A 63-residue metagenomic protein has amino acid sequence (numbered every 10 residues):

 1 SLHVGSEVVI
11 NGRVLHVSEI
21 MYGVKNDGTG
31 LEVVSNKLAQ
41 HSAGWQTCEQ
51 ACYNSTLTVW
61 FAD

Functional and structural regions predicted by a protein language model:
S1-D63: Extracytoplasmic/periplasmic soluble domains downstream of a signal peptide or transmembrane helix
